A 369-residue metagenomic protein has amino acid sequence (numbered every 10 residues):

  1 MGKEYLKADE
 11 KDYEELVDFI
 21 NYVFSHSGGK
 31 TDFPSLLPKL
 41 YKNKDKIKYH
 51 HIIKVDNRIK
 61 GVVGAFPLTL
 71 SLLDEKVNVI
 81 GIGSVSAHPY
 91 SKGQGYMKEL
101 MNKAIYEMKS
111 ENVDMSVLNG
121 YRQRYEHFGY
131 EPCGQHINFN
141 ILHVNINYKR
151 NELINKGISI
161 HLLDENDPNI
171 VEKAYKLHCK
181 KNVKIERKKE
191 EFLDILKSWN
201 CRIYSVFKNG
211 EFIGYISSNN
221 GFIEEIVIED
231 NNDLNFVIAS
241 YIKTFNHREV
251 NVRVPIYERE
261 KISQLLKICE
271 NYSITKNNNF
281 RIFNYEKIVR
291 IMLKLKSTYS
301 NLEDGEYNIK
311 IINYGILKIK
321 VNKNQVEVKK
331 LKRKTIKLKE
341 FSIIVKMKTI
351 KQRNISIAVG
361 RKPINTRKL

Functional and structural regions predicted by a protein language model:
M1-P67, D74-G81, N147-K189, N220-F222: Short amphipathic alpha-helix that is part of the acyltransferase structural core
K48-I52, V62, S84, R202-S205 (+2 more regions): Short hydrophobic/aromatic beta-strand element in the GNAT-like acyltransferase core that lines or flanks the acyl-donor
I53, N78, Y90, Q94-Y96: Alpha-helical/coil-rich non-catalytic "connector" segments in signaling and regulatory proteins
A87, G93-Y106, D230-K243: Conserved acetyl-CoA-binding loop-helix of GNAT-fold acetyltransferases
M101, Y106-G120, F245-I256: Conserved GNAT acetyl-CoA-binding A-motif
Q123, E131-R150, V227-N232, A239 (+1 more regions): Active-site/acyl-donor-binding loops of N-acyltransferases
H136-N246, R259, E286-S300: Amide-forming acyltransferase catalytic core, primarily the GNAT-like/NAT-type and related acyltransferase folds
